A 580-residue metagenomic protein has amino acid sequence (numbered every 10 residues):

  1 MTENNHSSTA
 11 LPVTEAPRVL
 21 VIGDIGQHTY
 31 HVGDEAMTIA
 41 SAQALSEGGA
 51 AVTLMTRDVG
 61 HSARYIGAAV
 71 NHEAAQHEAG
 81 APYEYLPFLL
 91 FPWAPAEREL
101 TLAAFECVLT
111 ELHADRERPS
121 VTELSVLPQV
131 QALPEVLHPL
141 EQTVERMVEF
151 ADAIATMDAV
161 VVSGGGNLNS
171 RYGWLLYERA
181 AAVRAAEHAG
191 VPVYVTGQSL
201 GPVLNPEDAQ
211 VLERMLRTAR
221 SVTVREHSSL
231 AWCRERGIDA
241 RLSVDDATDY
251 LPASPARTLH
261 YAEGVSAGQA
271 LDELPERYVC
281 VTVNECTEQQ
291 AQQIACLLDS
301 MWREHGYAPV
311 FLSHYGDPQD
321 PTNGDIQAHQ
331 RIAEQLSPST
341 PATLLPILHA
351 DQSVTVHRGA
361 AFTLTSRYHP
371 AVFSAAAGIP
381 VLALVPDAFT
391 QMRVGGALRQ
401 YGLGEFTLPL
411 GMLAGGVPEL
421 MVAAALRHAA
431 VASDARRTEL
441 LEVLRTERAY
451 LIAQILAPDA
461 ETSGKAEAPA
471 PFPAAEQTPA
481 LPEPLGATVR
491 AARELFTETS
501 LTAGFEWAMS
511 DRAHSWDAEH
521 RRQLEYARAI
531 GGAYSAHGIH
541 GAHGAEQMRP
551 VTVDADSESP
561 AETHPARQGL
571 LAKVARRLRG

Functional and structural regions predicted by a protein language model:
T2-D554, P560, R567-R579: Active-site anion-handling motifs in enzyme catalytic cores
